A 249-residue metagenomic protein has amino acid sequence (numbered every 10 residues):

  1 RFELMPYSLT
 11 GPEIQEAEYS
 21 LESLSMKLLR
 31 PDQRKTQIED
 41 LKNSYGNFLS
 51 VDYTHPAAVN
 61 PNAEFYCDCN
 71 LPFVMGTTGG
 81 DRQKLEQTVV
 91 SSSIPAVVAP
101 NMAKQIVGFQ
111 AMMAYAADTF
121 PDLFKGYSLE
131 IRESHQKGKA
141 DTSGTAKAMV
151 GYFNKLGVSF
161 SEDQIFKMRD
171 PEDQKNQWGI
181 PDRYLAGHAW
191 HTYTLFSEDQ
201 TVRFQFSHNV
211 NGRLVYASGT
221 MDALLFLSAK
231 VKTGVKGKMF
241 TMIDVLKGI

Functional and structural regions predicted by a protein language model:
R1-N47, K125-I249: C-terminal substrate-binding/catalytic lobe of Rossmann-fold NAD(P)-dependent oxidoreductases
L41-S50, D68-P72: Short acidic/histidine-rich motifs immediately flanking catalytic phosphotransfer sites in two-component signaling
N47-S50, G80, A96, K104 (+4 more regions): Functionally constrained cores in energy, signaling, and assembly domains
Y53-T54: Glycine-rich, N-terminal phosphate-binding loop of Rossmann-like dinucleotide-binding domains
A57-A99, K104-D118: Rossmann-fold NAD(P)-binding glycine/threonine-rich loop
S92-A148, Y152: Rossmann-fold dinucleotide-binding core
